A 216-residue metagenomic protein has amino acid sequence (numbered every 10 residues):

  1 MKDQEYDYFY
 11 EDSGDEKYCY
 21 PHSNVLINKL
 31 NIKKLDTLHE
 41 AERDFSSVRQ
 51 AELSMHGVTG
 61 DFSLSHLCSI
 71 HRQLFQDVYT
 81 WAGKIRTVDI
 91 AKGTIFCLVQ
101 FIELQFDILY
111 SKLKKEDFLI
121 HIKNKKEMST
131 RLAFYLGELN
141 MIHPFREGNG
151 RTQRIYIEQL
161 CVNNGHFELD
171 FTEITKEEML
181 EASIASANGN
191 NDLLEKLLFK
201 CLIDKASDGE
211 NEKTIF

Functional and structural regions predicted by a protein language model:
M1-F216: FIC/Doc superfamily catalytic core
